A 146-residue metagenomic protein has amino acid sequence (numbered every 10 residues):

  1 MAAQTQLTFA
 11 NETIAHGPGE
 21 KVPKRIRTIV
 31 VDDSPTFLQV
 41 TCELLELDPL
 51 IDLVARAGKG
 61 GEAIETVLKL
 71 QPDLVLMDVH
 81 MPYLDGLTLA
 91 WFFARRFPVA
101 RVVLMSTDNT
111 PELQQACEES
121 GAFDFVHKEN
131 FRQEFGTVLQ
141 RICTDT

Functional and structural regions predicted by a protein language model:
M1-R27, E134-T146: Non-catalytic signal-transmission and effector/linker regions of two-component phosphorelay proteins
K24-F37, T41-L45: Conserved acidic segment of CheY-like receiver
L50-G58, T66: Short hydrophobic/Thr-rich beta-strand motif most characteristic of the beta2 strand and flanking loop of CheY-like
K59-E62, D85-L89: Acidic catalytic/metal-coordinating carboxylates
L70-L76: Active-site beta3 strand of CheY-like receiver
M81: Receiver (REC) domain active-site loop signature in two-component systems and cognate sites in sensor histidine kinases
T88, N109-V126, N130-T137: Alpha4 helix (beta4-alpha4-beta5 surface) of REC/receiver domains from two-component response regulators
